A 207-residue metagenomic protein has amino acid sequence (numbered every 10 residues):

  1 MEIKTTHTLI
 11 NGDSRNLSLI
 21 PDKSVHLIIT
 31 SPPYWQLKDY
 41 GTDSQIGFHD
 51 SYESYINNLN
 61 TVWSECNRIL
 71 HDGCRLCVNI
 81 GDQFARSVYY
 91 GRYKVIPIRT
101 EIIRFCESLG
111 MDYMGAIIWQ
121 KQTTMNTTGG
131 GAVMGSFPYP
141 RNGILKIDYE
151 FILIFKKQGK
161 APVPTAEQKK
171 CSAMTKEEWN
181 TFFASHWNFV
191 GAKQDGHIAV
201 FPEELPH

Functional and structural regions predicted by a protein language model:
M1-H207: Core catalytic lobe of class I
